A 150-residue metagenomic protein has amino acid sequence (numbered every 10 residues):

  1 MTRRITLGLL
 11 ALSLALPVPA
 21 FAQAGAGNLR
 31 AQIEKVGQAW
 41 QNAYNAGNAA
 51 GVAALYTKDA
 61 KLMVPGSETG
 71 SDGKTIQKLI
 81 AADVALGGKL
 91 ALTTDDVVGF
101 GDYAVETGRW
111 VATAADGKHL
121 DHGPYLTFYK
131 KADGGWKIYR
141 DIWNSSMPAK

Functional and structural regions predicted by a protein language model:
T2, L10-S13, P17-K58, A149-K150: Short, low-complexity N-terminal intrinsically disordered segments enriched in polar/charged residues
G27-E34, A49-F100, L120: A solvent-exposed, acidic/Ser-Thr-rich amphipathic alpha-helical stretch
A85-L86, A112-L120, M147: Short, cysteine-centered beta-strand-loop-beta hairpins and adjacent loop/turn segments enriched in charged/polar
G101-W110: A short hydrophobic beta-strand element
P124-M147: Short beta-strand edge/turn micro-motifs at domain boundaries
